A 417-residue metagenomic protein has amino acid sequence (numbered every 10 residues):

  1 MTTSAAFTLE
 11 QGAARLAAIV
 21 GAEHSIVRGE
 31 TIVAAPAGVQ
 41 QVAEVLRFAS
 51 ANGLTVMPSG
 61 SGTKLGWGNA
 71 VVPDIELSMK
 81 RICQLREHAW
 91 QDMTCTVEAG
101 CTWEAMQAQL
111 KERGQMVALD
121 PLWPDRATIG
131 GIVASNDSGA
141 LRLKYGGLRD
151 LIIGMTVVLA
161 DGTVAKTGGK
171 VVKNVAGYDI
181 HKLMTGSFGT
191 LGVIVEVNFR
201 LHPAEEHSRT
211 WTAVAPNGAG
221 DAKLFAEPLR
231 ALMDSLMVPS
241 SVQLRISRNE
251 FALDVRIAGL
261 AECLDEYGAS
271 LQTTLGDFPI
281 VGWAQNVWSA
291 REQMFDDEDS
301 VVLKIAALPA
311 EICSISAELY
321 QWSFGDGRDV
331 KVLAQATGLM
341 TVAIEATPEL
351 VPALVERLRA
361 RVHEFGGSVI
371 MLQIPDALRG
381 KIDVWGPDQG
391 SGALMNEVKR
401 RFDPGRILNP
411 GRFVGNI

Functional and structural regions predicted by a protein language model:
T2-I26: N-terminal basic/disordered segments at the start of proteins
T3, A37, L54, S59-S61 (+5 more regions): Conserved glycine-rich FAD pyrophosphate-binding loop
H24-V56, M79-D125, D137-K170, E205-A213 (+1 more regions): N-terminal glycine-rich flavin-associated loop
I32, M93, R248-A261, A336-I344: A generic structural motif
Q41-E44, A105, A219-E227, E262-A269 (+2 more regions): Short, conserved charged micro-motifs
T55, M116, V238-P239, S368: Residue-level detector of anion-binding/catalytic polar loops
A134, I153-V301: C-terminal substrate-binding/cap subdomain adjacent to the FAD-binding core in PCMH-type and related FAD-linked
